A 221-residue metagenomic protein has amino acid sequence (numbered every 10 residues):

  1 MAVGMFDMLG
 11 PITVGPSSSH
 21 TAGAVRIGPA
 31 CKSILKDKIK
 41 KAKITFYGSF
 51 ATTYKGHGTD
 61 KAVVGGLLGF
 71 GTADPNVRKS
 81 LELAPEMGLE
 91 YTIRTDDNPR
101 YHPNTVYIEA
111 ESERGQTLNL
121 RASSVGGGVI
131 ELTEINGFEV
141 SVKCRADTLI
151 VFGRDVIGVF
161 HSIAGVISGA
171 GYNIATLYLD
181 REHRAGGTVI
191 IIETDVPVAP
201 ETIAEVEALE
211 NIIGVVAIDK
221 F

Functional and structural regions predicted by a protein language model:
M1-M5, K36-K40: Acidic-glycine-rich active-site phosphate/pyrophosphate-binding loop
G10-G28: Conserved phosphate/anionic-ligand binding catalytic regions in large, soluble enzymes, centered on
G23-L35, I157-V159: Alpha-helical support elements that line or immediately flank enzyme active sites and cofactor-binding pockets
A30-K38, G66-D74, M87, E111-E113 (+5 more regions): Change "in soluble alpha/beta enzymes" to "in soluble alpha/beta proteins
K43, Y47-E86: A structural-propensity feature for long, helix-poor, extended segments
T53-K61, P103, V189-E193: Short glycine/threonine-rich loop-to-helix capping motif typified by GTGT followed within a few residues by an Asp-Pro
L68-T117: Contiguous domain-boundary segments centered on the initiation and propagation of an alpha-helix
I93, L120-F221: A conserved regulatory-domain signal marking ACT and ACT-like small-molecule sensing domains and adjacent regulatory
